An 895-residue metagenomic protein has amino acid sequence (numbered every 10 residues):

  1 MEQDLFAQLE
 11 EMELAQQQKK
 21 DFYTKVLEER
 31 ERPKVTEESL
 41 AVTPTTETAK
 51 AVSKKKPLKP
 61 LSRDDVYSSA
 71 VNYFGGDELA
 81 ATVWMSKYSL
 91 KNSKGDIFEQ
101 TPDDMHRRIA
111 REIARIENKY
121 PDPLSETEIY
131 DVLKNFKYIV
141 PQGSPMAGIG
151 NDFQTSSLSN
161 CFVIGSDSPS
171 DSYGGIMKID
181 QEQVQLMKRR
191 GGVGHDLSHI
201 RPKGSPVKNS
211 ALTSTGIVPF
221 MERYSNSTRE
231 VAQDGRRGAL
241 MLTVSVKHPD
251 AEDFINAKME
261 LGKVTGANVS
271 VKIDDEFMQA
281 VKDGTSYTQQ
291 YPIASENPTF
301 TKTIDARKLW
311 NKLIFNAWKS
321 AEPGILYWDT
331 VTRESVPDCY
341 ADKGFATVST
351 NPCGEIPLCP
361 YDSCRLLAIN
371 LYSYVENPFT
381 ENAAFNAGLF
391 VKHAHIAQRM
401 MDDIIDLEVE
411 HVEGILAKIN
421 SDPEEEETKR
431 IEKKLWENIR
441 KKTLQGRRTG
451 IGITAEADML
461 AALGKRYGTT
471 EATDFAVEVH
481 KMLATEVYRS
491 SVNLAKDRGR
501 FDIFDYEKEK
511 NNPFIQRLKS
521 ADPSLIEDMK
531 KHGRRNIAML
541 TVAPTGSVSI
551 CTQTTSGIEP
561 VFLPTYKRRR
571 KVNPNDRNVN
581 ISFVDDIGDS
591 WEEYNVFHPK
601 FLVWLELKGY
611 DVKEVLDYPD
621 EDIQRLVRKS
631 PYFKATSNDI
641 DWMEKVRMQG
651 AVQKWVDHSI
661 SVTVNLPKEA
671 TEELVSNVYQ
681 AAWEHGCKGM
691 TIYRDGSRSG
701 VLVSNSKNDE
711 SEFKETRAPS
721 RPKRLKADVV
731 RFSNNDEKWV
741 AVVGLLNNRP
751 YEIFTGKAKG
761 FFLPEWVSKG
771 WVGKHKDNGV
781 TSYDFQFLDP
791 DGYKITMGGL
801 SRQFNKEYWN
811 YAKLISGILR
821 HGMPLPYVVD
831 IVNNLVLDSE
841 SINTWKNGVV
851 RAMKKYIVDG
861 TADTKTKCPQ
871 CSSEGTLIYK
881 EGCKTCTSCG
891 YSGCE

Functional and structural regions predicted by a protein language model:
L9, V26, L40, T45 (+9 more regions): Conserved, charged catalytic cores of large soluble enzymes
E78, V83, G354-I356, E408-V409 (+4 more regions): Catalytic alpha/beta core of large soluble enzyme barrels
L90, E112-E117, V132-N209, I217-F220 (+11 more regions): Function-dense linear segments that define catalytic or interfacial modules in macromolecule-processing proteins
I129-Y130, Y291-P292, H393-R440, L444 (+4 more regions): Internal maturation/activation junctions in enzymes
I273, E334, D338-A341, N351 (+4 more regions): Terminal amphipathic helices with adjacent charged low-complexity linkers/tails
I526-D528, S704-L745: Short, Gly/Pro- and small/polar-rich lid/capping loops
C868-S873, S888: Short, cysteine/histidine-rich loop/knuckle motifs that typically chelate Zn2+
E881-S892: Cysteine-rich micro-motifs
